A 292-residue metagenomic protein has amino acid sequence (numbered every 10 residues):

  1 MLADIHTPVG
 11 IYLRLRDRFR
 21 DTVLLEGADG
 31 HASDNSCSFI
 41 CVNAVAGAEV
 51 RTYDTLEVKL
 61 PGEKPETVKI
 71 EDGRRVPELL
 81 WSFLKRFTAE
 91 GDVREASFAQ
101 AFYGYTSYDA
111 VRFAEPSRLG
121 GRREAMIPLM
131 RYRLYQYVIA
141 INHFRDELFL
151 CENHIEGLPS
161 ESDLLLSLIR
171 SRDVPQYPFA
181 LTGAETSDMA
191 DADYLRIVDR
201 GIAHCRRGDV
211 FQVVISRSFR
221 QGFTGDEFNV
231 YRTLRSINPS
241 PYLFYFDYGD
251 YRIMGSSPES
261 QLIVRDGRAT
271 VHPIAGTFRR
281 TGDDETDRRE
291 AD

Functional and structural regions predicted by a protein language model:
M1-D292: Extended alpha-helical targeting/anchoring segments, especially N-terminal organellar/secretory targeting helices
